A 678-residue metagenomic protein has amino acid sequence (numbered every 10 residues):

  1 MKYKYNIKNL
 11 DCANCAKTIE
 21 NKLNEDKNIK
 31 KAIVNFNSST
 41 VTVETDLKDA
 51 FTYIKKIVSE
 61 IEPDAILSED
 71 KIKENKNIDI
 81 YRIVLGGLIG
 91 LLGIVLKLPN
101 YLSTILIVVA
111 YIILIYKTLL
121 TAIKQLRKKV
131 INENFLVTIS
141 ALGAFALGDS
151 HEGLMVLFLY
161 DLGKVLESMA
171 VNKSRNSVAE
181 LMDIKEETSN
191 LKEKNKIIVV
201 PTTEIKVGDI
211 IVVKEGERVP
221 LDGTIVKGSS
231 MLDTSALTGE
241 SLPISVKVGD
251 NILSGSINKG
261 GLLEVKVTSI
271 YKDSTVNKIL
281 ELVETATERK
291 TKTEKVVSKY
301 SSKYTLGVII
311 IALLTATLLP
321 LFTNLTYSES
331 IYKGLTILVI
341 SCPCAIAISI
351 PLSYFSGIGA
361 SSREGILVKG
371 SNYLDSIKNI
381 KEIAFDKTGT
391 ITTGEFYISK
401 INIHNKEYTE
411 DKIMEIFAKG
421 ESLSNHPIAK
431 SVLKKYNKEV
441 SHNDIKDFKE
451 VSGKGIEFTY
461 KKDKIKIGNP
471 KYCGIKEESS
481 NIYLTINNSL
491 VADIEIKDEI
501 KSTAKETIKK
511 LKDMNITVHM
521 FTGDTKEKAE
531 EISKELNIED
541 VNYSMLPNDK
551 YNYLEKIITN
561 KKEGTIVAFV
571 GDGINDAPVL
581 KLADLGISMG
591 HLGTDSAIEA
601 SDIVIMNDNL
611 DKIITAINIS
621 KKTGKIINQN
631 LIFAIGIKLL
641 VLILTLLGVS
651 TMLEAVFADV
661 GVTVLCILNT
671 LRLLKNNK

Functional and structural regions predicted by a protein language model:
M1-L102, V171, N195-I197, N277 (+6 more regions): Flexible metal-binding regulatory segments at protein termini and peripheral loops
K17, K462, I486-Q629, I637: Conserved ATP-binding TGD loop and adjacent catalytic N/P-domain core of P-type ATPases
K30-T45, T52, E180-D273, N372-F417 (+1 more regions): Conserved cytosolic catalytic loops of P-type ATPases
Y53-E74, L106-T188, K192, K206-I211 (+5 more regions): Actuator/coupling domain of P-type ATPases
I80-L91, K295-N324, K333-Y354, N628-F657: Bilayer-spanning, highly hydrophobic alpha-helical transmembrane segments
G93, K561-G564, S601, M606-K678: Membrane-embedded transport module
I123-N132, L166-E180, L352-S371, L671-K678: Juxtamembrane helix-loop transition segments at the membrane interface in multi-pass membrane proteins
K214, I398, N402-I516, K526 (+1 more regions): P-type ATPase nucleotide-binding
